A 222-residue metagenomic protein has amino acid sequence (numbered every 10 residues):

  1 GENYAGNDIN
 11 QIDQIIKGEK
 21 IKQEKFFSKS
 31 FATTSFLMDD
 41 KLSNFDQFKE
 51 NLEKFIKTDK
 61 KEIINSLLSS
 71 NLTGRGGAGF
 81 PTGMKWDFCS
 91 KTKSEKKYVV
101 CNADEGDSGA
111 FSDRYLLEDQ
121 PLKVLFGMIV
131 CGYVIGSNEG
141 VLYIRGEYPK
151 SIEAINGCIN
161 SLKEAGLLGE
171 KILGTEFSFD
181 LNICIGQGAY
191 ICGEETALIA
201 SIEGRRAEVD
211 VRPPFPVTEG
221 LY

Functional and structural regions predicted by a protein language model:
G1-Y222: Feature of Fe-S/electron-transfer and energy-metabolism proteins that preferentially highlights extended coupling
